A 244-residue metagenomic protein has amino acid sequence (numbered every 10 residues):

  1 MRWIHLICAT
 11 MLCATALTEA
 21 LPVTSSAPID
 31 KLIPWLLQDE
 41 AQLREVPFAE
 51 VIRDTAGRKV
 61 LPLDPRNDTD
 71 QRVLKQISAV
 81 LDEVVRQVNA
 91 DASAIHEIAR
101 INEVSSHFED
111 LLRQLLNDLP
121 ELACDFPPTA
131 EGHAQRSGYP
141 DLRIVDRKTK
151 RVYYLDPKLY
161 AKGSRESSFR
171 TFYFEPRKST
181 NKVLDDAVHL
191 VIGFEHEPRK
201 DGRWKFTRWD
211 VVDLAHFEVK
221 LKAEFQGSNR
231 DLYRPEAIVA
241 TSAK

Functional and structural regions predicted by a protein language model:
R2-A9: Sec-dependent signal peptide recognition, specifically the positively charged N-region followed immediately by
T10-T18: Hydrophobic h-region of N-terminal signal peptides that target proteins for export in Gram-negative bacteria
L21-L111: Interdomain/boundary linker segments immediately adjacent to catalytic/signaling cores
E109, R113-V145, T149: A short acidic/basic microdomain associated with nuclease active sites
L142-I144, Y153-A161: Conserved catalytic cores of phosphodiester-cleaving nucleases, focusing on short active-site segments
K150-Y154, D201: Short, mixed charged/polar active-site loops that provide acid/base catalysis or chelate metal/phosphate cofactors
Y160, R165-E195: Short, charged, amphipathic alpha-helix that recurs within catalytic cores of restriction-modification and other
K182-A243: Domain-level recognition of nuclease-like catalytic cores that cleave nucleotide substrates
